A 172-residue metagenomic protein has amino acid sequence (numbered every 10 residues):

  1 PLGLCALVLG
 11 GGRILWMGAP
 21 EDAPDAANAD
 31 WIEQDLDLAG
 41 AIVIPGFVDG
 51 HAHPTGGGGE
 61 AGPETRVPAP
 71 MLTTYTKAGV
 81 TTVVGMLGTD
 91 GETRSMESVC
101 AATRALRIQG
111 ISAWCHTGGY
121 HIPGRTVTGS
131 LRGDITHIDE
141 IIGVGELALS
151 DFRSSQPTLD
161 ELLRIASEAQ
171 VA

Functional and structural regions predicted by a protein language model:
P1-I44: Histidine-rich, glycine-flanked metal-binding segment
L7, G12, G40, H51 (+3 more regions): Divalent metal-coordination and catalytic microenvironments
A29-A41, L72, T128-T136, V171: Short amphipathic alpha-helices and their capping/turn segments at secondary-structure boundaries
Q34-L36, V48, V84, W114 (+1 more regions): Hydrophobic/aromatic beta-strand patches that form the interior of the parallel beta-sheet core in alpha/beta enzyme
L38-A101: Metal-associated gating/positioning segment near the N- to mid-region
A105-A172: Metal-coordinating catalytic core of metallo-dependent amide/deamination hydrolases
